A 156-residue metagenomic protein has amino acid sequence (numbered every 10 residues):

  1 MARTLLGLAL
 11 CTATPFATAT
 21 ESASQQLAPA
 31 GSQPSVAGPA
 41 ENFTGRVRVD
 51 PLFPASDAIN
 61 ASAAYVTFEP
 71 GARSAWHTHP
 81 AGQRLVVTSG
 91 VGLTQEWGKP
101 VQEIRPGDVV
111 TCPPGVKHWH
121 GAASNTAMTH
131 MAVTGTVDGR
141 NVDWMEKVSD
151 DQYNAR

Functional and structural regions predicted by a protein language model:
M1-L6: Bacterial N-terminal signal peptides that target proteins for export
G7-C11: Classic N-terminal secretory signal peptides
T12-A19: N-terminal signal peptide c-region/cleavage motif recognized by signal peptidases
A19-N60, N141-R156: A short, N-terminal "cap"/entry segment at the start of jelly-roll beta-barrel domains of the cupin/DSBH fold
R48-P51, A64-A72, P80: N-terminal post-signal-peptidase region of extra-cytosolic proteins
N60, T78-H79, G98, A122-S124: Short glycine/proline-enriched turns and hinge-like loops at secondary-structure junctions
R73, T78-P106, V116: A short beta-strand-loop-beta hairpin characteristic of the jelly-roll/cupin
L93, P100-V101, R105-P106, P114-N141: Ligand-binding loop in jelly-roll beta-barrel domains
